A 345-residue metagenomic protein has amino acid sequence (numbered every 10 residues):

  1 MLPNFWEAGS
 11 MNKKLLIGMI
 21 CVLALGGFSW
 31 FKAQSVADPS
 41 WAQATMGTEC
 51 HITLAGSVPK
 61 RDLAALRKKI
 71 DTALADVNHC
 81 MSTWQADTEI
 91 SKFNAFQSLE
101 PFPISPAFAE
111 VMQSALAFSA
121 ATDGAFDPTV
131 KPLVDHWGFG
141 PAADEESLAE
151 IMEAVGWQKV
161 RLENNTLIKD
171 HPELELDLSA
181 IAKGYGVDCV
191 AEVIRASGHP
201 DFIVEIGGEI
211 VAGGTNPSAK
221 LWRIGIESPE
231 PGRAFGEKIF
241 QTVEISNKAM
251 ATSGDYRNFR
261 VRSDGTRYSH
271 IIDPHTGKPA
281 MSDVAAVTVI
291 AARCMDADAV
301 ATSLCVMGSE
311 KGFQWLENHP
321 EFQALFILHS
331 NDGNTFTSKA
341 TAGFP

Functional and structural regions predicted by a protein language model:
L2-P345: Mature catalytic core of soluble alpha/beta enzymes
